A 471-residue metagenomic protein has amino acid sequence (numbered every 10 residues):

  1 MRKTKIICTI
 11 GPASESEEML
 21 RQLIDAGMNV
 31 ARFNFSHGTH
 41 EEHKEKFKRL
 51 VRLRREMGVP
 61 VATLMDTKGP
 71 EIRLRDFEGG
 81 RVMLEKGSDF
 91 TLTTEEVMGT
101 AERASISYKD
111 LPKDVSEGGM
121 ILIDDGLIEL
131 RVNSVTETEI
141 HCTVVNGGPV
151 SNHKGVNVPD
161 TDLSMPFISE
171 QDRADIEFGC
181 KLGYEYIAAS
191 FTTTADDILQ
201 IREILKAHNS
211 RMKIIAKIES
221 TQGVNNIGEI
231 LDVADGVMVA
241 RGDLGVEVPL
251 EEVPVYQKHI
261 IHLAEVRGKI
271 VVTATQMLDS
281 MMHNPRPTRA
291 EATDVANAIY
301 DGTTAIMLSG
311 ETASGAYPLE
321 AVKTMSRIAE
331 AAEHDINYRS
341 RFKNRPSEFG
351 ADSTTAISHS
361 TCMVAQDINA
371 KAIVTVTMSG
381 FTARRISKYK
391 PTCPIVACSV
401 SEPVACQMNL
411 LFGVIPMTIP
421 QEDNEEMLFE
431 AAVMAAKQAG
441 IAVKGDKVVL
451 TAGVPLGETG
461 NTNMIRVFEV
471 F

Functional and structural regions predicted by a protein language model:
M1-F471: Non-catalytic helical/linker scaffolds that mediate oligomerization, partner binding, and domain coupling around large
